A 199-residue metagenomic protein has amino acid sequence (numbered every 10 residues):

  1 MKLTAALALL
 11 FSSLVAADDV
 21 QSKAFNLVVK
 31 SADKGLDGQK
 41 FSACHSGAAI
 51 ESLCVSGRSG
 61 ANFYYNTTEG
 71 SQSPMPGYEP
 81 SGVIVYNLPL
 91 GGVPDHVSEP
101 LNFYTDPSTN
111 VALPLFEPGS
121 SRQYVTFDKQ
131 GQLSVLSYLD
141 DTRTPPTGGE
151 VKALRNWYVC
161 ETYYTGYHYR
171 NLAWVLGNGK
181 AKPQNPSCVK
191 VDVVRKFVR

Functional and structural regions predicted by a protein language model:
M1-D19: Fungal secretory targeting signals
A16-V93, F197-V198: N-terminal targeting and processing segments
D18-A49, S108-R199: Extracellular glycan/ECM-engagement signal in secreted proteins
F41, F63, E99-F103, V193: Short, surface-exposed loop motifs enriched in S/T, G, D/E and P with embedded aromatic residues
T67-L139: Extracellular-facing segments of soluble proteins and assemblies that are Gly/Ser/Thr-biased and enriched in aromatics
